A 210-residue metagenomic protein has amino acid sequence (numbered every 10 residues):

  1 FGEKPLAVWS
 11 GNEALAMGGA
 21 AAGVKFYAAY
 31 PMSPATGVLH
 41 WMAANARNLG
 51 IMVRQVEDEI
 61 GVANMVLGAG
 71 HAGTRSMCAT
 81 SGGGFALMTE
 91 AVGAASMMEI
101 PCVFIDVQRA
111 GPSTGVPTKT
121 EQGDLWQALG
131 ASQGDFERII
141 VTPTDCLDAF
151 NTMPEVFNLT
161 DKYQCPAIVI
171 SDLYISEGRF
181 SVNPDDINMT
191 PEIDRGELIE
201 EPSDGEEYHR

Functional and structural regions predicted by a protein language model:
F1-A22, T152-R210: Flexible, low-complexity linker and terminal segments
F1-S132, E137, T142-P143: Thiamine diphosphate
R109-G111, D145, D172-E177: Glycine-rich beta-alpha junction loops
D135-N158: Active-site/ligand-binding-proximal alpha/beta "capping" segment
